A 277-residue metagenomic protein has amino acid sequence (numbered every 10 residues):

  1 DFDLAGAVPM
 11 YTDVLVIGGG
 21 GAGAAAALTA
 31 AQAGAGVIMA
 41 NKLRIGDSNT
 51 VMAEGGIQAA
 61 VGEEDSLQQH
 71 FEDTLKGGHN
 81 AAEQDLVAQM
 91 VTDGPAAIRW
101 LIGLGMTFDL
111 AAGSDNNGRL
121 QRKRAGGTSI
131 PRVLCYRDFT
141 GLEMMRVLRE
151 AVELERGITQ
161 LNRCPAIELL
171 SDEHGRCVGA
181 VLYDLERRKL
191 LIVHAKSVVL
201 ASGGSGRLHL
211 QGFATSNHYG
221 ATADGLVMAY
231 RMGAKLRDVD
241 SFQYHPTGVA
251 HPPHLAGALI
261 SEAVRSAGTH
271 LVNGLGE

Functional and structural regions predicted by a protein language model:
D1-E72, A112, R137-E277: Residues forming the flavin
F2-A7, T12, D115-P131: N-terminal flexible segment immediately upstream of the FAD-binding catalytic core in FAD-dependent oxidoreductases
T12, P95-L101, P131, M145 (+1 more regions): Generic N-terminal initiation segments characterized by hydrophobic and/or small/turn-forming residues
I57, T74, F108, L120-R122 (+2 more regions): Short clusters of hydrophobic/aromatic residues that line enzyme substrate/ligand-binding pockets
F71-H79, G126-P131, L275-E277: Acidic/polar active-site rim loop that often engages polyanionic ligands
G77-Q121: Rossmann-like flavin
N80-Q84, L120-M145, G206-L210: Helix-loop-beta segment of a Rossmann-like dinucleotide-binding subdomain
Q89, W100-M106, I130-R132, G179 (+1 more regions): Short, charged low-complexity intrinsically disordered segments located at boundaries of structured domains
